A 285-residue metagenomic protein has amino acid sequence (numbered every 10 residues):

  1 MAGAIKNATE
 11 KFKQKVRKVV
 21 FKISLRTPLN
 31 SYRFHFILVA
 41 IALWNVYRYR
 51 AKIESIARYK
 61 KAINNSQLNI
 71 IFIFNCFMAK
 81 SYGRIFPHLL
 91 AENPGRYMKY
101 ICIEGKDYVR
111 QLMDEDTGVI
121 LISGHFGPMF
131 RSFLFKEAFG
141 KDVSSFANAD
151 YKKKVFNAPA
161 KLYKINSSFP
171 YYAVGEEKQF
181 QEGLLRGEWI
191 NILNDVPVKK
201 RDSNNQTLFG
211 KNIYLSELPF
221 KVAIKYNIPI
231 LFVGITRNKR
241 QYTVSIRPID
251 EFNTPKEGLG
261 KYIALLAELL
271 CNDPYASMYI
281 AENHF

Functional and structural regions predicted by a protein language model:
A2-S123, P128, A158-K161: Membrane-anchoring hydrophobic helices of lipid-metabolizing enzymes
F12-K15, L162-Y163, S167-G187: N-terminal-biased segments
K52-E54, Y151-K153, N212-S216: Active-site metal-coordination segments of metallo-dependent hydrolases
A62-S66, F139, I165-S167, Y226 (+1 more regions): Residues at alpha-helix termini
F72, T117-V174, K200: Catalytic core of membrane glycerolipid acyltransferases/transacylases, capturing the structured, soluble-facing
G95-C102, N166-Y172, L208-G210, P255-K256: Short, flexible loop segments at the rims of nucleotide/cofactor-binding pockets, characterized by
K106-R110, S132-E137, P159-K164, F180-Q181 (+2 more regions): Short amphipathic alpha-helical segments and helix-helix/interface helices
D114-E115, K141-S144, V174-F285: Non-catalytic C-terminal accessory region of glycerolipid acyltransferases and related lyso-lipid remodeling enzymes
